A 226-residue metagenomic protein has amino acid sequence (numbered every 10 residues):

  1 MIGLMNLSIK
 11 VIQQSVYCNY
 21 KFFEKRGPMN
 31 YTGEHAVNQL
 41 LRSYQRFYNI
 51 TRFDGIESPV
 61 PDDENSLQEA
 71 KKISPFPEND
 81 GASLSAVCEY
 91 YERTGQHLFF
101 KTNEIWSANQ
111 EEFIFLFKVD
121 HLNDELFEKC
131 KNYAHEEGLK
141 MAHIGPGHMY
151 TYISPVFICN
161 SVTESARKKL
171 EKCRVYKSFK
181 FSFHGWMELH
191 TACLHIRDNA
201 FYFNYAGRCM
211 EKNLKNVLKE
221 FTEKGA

Functional and structural regions predicted by a protein language model:
Q14-S15: Cationic, low-complexity basic patches in intrinsically disordered or flexible, solvent-exposed regions
F22-V119: N-terminal, charge-rich interaction modules
F100-N103, A134-G145: Short secondary-structure capping micro-motifs at structural edges
L122-E136, K140, E164-K168: Active-site-adjacent loop/helix micro-motif of nuclease/hydrolase catalytic cores
I144-E171: Nucleic-acid nuclease catalytic cores
C173-A226: Charged, structured surface patches that assemble and position nucleic-acid processing machinery
